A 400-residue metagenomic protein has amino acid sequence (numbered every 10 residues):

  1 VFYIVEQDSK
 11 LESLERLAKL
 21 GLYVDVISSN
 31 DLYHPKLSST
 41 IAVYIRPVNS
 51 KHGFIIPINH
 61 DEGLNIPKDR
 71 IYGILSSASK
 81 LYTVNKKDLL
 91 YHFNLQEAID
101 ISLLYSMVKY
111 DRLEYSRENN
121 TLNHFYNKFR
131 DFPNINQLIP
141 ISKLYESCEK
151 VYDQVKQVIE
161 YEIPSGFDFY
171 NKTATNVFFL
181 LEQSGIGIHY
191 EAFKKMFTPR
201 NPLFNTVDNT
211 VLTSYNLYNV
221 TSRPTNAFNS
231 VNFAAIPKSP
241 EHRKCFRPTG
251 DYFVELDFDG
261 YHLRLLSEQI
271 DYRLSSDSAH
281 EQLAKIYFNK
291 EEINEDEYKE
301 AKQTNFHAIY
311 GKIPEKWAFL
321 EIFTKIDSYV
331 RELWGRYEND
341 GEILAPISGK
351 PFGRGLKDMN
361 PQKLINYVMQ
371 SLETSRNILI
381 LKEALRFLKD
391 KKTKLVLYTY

Functional and structural regions predicted by a protein language model:
V1-N119: Conserved RNase H-like, two-metal-ion catalytic cores of nucleic-acid enzymes
L32-T40, I45-K51, I58-G63, Y190-E295 (+2 more regions): Acidic, glycine-rich two-metal-ion catalytic cores of nucleic acid-processing enzymes
L90-I163, A174-S184, N229, A235-P361: Helical catalytic core of nucleic-acid polymerases
D100, K172, A192, E300-K302 (+1 more regions): Short Gly/Ser/Thr- and Asp/Glu-enriched loop/turn motifs at secondary-structure junctions
L144-S147, T173, E373-R376, I380: Helical mechanochemical/support elements of P-loop NTPase systems and associated helical scaffolds
F167-N176, M196: Acidic two-metal-ion nuclease catalytic site recognized across multiple nuclease folds, prominently DnaQ/RNase D-T
F169, L181, G185-Y190: Non-catalytic, peripheral interaction segments enriched in hydrophobic/basic residues
